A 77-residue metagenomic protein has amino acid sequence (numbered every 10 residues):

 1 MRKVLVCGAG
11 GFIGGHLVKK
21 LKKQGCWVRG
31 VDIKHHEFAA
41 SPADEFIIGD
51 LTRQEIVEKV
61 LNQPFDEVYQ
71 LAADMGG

Functional and structural regions predicted by a protein language model:
M1-G77: N-terminal Rossmann-like NAD(P)+-binding domain of SDR-like oxidoreductases, especially those catalyzing
